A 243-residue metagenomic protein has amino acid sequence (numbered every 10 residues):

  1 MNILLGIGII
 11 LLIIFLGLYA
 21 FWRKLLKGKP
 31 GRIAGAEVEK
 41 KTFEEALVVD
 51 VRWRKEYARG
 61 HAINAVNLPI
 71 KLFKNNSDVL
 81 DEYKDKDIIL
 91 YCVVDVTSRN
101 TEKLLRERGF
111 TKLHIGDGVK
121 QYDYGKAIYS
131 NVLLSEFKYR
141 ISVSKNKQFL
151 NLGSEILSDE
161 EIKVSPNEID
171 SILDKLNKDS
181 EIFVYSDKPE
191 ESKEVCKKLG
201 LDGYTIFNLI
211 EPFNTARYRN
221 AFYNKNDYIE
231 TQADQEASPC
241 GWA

Functional and structural regions predicted by a protein language model:
N2-E37, E44-A46, R54-D87, V93-Q148 (+2 more regions): Rhodanese-like catalytic fold shared by cysteine-dependent sulfurtransferases and DSP/PTP-type phosphatases
D50: N-terminal glycine-rich beta->alpha transition that marks the start or flank of a dinucleotide-binding site
